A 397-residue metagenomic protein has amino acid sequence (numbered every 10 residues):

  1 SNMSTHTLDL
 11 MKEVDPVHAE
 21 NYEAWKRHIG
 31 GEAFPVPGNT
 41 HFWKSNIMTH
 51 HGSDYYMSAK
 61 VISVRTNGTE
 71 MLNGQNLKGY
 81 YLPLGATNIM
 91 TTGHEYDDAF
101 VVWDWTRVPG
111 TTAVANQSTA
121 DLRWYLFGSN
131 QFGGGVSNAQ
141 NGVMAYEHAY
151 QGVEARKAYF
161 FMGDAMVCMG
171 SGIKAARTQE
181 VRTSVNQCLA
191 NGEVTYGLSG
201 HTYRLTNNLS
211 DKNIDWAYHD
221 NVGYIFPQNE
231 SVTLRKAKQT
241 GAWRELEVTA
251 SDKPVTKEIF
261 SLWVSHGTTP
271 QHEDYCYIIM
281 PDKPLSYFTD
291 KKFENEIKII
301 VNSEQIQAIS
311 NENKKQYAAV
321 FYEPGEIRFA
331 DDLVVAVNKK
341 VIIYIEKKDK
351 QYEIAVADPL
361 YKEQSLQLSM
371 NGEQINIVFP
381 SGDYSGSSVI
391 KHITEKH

Functional and structural regions predicted by a protein language model:
S1-E353, A357-S365, G372-Q374, S387: Extended polysaccharide-engagement surfaces of secreted carbohydrate-active enzymes
P270-H272, P380-H397: Solvent-exposed, conformationally flexible loop/turn segments
